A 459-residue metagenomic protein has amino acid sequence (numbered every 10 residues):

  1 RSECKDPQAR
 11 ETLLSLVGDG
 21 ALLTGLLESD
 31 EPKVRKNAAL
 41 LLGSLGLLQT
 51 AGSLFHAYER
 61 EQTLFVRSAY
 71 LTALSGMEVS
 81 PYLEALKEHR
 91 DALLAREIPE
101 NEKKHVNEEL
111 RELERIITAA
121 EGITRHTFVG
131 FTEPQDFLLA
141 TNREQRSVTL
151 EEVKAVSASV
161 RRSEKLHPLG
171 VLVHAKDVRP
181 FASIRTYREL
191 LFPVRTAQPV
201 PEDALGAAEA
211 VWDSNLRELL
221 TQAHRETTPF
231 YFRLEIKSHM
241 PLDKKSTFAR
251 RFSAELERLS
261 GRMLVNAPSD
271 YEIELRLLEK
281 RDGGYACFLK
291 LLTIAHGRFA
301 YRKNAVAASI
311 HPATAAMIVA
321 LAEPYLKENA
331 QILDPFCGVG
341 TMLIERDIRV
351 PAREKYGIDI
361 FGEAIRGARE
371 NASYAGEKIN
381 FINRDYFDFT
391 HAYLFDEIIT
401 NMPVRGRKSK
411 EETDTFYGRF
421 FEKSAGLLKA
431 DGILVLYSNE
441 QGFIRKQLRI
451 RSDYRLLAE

Functional and structural regions predicted by a protein language model:
R1-S157, S163-P168, K280-D282, L289-E459: Class I S-adenosyl-L-methionine-dependent methyltransferase catalytic core
S53, E189-V200, I273-L275, A430 (+1 more regions): Hydrophobic transmembrane signal anchors and adjacent membrane-proximal interface regions, especially in viral
D91-I98, I117-L259: Non-catalytic nucleic-acid substrate-recognition regions in nucleic-acid-modifying enzymes
T228-M317: Nucleic-acid modification enzymes, centered on SAM-dependent nucleic-acid methyltransferases
